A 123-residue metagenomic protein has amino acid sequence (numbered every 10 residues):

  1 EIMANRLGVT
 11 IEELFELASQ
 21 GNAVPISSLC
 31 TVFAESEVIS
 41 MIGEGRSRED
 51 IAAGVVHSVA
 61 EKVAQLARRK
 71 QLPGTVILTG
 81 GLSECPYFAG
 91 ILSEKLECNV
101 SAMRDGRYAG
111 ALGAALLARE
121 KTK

Functional and structural regions predicted by a protein language model:
E1-I26, C30: Glycine-rich phosphate-binding loop plus the immediately following alpha-helix
E1-N5, M103-K123: Glycine-rich phosphate-binding/hydrolytic loop that grips phosphoryl groups
A4-V9, A53, H57-E61, I77: Internal alpha/beta core interface subdomains
L7-E12, R46, A67-Q71, A118-K123: Short helix-capping/linker segments at secondary-structure and domain boundaries
A18-G21, T31, E44, R68-Q71 (+1 more regions): Solvent-exposed alpha-helices and their adjacent loops that cap or buttress functional pockets in soluble metabolic
A34-A67, R107: Adenine-nucleotide phosphate-binding core of ATP-dependent small-molecule kinases
A67-R68, L72-K95, G106-G110: Glycine-rich phosphate-binding loops at beta-strand->alpha-helix junctions
C98-A102: Generic structural signal for residues in well-ordered beta-strands
